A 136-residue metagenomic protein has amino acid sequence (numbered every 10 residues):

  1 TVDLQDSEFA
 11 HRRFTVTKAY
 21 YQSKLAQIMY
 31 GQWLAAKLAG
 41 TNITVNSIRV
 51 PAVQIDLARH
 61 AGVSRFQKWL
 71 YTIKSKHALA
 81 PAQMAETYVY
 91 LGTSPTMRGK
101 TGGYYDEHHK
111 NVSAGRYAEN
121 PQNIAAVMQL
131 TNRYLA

Functional and structural regions predicted by a protein language model:
T1-L57, A61, Y134-A136: Rossmann-fold NAD(P)H-dependent dehydrogenase/reductase core
A10, V63-I73: A short C-terminal helix-loop "cap" of Rossmann-like NAD(P)-dependent dehydrogenase/epimerase domains
K18, T72, G115: Conserved short-loop catalytic and cofactor-binding motifs
S23, S47, Y71-V112, P121-Q129 (+1 more regions): C-terminal helical subdomain
Q54-I55, N111-S113: Flexible loop/turn segments at secondary-structure boundaries
R59-H60, R116-A118: Short glycine/threonine-rich loop-to-helix capping motif typified by GTGT followed within a few residues by an Asp-Pro
